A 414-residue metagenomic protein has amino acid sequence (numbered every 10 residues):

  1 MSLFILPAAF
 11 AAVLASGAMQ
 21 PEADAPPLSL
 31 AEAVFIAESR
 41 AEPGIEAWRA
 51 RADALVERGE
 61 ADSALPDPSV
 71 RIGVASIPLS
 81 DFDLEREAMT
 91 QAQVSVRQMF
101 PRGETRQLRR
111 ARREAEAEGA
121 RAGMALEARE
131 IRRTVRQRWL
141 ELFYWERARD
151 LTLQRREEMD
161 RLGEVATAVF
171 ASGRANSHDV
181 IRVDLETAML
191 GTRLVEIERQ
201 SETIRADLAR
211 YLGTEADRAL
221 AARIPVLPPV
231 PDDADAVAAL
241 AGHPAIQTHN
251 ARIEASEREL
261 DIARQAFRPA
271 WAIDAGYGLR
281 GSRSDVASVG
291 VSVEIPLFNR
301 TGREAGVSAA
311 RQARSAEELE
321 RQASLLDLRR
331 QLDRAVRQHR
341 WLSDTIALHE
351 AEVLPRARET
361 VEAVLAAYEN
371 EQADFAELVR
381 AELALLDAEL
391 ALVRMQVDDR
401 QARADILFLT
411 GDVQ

Functional and structural regions predicted by a protein language model:
A15-V74, M99-F100, L108, E114 (+6 more regions): Bacterial Sec-pathway N-terminal export signals of envelope proteins
L28, E127-G242, A335-Q338, L342 (+1 more regions): Periplasmic alpha-helical coiled-coil/stalk elements that build and connect Gram-negative outer-membrane
F35-E46, D53-P68, E85-R86, V94-R112 (+8 more regions): A glycine-/polar-enriched beta->alpha junction
I45-G59, E127, I131-T152, R161-G163 (+6 more regions): Amphipathic alpha-helical coiled-coil segments
P68-P78, P269-L279: Transmembrane beta-strand segments that form the barrel wall of outer-membrane beta-barrel proteins
A88-A92, R283-A287: Residues that define the transmembrane beta-barrel architecture of outer-membrane proteins
Q93-S95, W139, A272, S288-S292 (+1 more regions): Membrane-embedded beta-strand positions in outer-membrane beta-barrel channels/transporters
R110-E114, S177-L185, F375-L383: Short, charged, amphipathic alpha-helical segments
